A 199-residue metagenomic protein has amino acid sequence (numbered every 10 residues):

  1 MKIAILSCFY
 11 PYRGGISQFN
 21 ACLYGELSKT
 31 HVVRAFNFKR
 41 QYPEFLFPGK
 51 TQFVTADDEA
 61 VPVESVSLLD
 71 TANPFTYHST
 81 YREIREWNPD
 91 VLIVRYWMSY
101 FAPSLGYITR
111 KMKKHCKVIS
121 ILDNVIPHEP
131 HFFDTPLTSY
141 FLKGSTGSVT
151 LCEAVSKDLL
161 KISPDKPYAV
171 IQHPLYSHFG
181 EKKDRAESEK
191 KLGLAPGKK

Functional and structural regions predicted by a protein language model:
K2, V91, A195-K199: Charged active-site motifs of nucleotide-sugar-dependent glycosyltransferases
S7-A21, Y42-E44, W97-A102: A short, glycine/small-residue-rich beta-strand->loop->alpha-helix junction that serves as a flexible
F9-R13, G25-E86, V155, L160: N-terminal strand-loop element at the rim of the active site of nucleotide-sugar-dependent glycosyltransferases
P74-T80, L92-H115: An aromatic- and histidine-rich active-site surface loop
V91-I93, T109-H128, V149: Active-site proximal beta-strand in glycosyltransferases
K117, N124-G144, K157, K182-A186: Nucleotide-sugar donor phosphate/pyrophosphate-binding loop at the beta->alpha transition of glycosyltransferases
K143-E181: Donor nucleotide-sugar binding/catalytic pocket of nucleotide-sugar-dependent glycosyltransferases
G180-L194: A short helix/loop element that forms part of the nucleotide-sugar donor recognition site in Leloir-type
